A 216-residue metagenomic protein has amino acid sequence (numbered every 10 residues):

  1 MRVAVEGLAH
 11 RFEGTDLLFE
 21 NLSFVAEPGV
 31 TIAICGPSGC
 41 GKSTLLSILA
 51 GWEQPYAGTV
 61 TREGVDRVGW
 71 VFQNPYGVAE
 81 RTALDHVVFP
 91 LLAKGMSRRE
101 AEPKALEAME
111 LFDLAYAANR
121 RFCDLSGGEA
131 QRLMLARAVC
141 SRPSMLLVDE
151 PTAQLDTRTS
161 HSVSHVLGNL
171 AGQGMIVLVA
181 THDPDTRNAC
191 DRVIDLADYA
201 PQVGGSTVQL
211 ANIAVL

Functional and structural regions predicted by a protein language model:
A50: Helix-to-loop junction immediately C-terminal to a conserved catalytic motif
R81-L92: Q-loop/switch helix immediately C-terminal to the Walker
R99-A117: Conserved ABC ATPase "signature" region
R121-L125, E129: Conserved ABC ATPase signature
L135: Hydrophobic anchor residue at the start of the ABC signature
A138-V139: ABC ATPase C-loop
R142: Conserved catalytic motifs of ABC-family nucleotide-binding domains
L146-D149: Catalytic Walker B motif of ABC-type/P-loop ATPase nucleotide-binding domains
